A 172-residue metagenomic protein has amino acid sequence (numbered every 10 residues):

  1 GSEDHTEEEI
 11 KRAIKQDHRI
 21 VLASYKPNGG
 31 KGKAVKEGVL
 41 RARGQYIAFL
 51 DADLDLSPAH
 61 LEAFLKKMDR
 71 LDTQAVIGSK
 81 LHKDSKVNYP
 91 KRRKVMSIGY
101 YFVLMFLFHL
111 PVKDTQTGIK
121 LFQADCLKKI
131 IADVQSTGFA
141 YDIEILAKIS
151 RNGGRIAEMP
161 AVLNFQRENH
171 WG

Functional and structural regions predicted by a protein language model:
G1-E8, L54: A conserved acidic beta->alpha catalytic loop
R12-D17: Short, conserved SAM-binding/catalytic segment of Class I S-adenosyl-L-methionine-dependent methyltransferases
R19, Y25-R41, Y46, P58-F139 (+1 more regions): Acceptor/aglycone-binding surface of glycosyltransferases and processive sugar-polymer synthases
G38, D53, Q123, I149 (+1 more regions): Residue-level signature of catalytic and energy-coupling elements of molecular machines, predominantly ATP/GTP-dependent
Q45-D53: Short beta-strand-to-loop acidic/aromatic patch adjacent to the donor-nucleotide binding site
F49, G78, M159: Short beta-strand and adjacent tight-turn residues that come in two discontinuous sequence segments and form the edges
L56, Y141-K148: Short active-site alpha-helical segment characteristic of glycosyltransferases and processive polysaccharide synthases
P111, T137, L146-N164: Catalytic donor-sugar/metal-binding loop of nucleotide-sugar-dependent glycosyltransferases
